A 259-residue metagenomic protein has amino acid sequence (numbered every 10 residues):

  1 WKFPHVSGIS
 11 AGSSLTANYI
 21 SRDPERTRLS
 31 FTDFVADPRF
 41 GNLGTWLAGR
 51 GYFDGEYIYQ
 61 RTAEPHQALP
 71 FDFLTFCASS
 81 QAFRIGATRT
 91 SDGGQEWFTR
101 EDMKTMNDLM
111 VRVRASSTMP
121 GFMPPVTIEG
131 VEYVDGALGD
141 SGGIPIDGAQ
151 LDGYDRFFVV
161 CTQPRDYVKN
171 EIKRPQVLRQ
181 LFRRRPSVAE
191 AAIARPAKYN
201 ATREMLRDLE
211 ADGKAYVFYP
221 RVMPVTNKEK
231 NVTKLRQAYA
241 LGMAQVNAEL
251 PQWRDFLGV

Functional and structural regions predicted by a protein language model:
W1-V6, A17-V259: Patatin-like phospholipase
S10: Catalytic nucleophile serine of serine hydrolases, specifically the conserved "nucleophile elbow" pentapeptide
S14: Short alpha-helical segment within the catalytic ATP-binding CA
